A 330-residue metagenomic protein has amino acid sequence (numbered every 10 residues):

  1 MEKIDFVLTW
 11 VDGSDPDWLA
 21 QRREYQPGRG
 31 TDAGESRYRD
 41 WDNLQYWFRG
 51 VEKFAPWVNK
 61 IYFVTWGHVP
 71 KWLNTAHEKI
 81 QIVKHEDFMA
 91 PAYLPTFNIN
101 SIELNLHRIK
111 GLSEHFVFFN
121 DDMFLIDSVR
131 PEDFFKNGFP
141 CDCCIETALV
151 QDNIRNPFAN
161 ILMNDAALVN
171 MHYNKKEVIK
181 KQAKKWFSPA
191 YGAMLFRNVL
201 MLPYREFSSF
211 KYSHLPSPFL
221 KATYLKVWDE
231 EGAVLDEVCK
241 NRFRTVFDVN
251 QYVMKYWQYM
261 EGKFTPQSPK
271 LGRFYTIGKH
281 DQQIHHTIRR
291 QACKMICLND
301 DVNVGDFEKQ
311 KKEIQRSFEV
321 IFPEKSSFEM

Functional and structural regions predicted by a protein language model:
M1-V117, F124-M330: ER/Golgi luminal nucleotide-sugar-dependent glycosyltransferases, focusing on the catalytic module
